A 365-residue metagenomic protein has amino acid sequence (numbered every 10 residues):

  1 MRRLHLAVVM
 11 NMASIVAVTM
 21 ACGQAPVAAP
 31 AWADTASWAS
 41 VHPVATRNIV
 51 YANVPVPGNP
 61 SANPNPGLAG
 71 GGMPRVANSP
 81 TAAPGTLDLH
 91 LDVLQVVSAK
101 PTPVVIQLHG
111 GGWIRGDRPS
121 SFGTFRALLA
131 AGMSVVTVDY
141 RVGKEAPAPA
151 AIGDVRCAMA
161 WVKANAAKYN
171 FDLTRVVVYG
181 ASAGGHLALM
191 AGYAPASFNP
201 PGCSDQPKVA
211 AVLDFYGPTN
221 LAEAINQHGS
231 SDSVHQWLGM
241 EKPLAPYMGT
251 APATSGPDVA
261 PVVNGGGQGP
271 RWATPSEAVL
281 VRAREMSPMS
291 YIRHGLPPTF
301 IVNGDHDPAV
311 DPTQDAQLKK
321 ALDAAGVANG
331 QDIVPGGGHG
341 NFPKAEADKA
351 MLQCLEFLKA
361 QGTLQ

Functional and structural regions predicted by a protein language model:
M1-L4: Positively charged n-region of N-terminal signal peptides that target proteins for export
A7-A21: Bacterial N-terminal signal peptides
P26-Q365: Alpha/beta-hydrolase superfamily serine-hydrolase fold, recognizing
